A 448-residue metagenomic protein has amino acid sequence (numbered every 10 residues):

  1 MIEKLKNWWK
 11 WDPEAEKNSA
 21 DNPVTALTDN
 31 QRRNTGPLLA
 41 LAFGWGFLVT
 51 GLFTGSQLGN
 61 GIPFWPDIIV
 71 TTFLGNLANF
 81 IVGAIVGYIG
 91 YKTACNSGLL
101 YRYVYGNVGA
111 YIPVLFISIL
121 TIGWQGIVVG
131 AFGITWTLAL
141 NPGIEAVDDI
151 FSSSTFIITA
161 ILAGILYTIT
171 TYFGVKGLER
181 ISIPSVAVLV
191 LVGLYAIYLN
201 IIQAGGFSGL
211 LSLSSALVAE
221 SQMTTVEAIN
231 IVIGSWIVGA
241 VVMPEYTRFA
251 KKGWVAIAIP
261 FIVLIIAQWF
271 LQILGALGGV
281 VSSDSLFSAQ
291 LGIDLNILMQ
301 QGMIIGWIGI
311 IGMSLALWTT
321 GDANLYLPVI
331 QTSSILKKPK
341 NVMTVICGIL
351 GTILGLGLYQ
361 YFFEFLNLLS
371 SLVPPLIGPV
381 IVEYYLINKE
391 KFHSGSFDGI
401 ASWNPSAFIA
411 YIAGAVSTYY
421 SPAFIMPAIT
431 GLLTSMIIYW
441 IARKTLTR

Functional and structural regions predicted by a protein language model:
M1-P66, A216-I229, R248-G253, T445-R448: Membrane-interface "cap" regions at the ends of multi-pass membrane proteins
T35-L52, L199-A204, S214-G278, Q301-D322 (+1 more regions): Hydrophobic, membrane-embedded alpha-helices of multi-pass small-molecule transporters
L41-W45, V114-L115, P142-F173, A187-A196 (+4 more regions): Transmembrane alpha-helical segments of multi-pass small-molecule transport proteins
L48-G51, L74-V82, I117-V128, V188-N200 (+3 more regions): Selective recognition of specific alpha-helical transmembrane segments in multi-pass small-molecule
G59-I62, G87-Y88, V104, I112 (+7 more regions): Membrane-water interface regions at transmembrane-helix termini and the short interhelical loops of multi-pass membrane
V129, I134-L138, V188-S214, A228 (+3 more regions): Hydrophobic alpha-helical segments and their helix-loop junctions in multi-pass secondary transporters
I158-N200, P260-L264, F365-G378, I429-I437: Membrane-interface loop-to-helix entry segments
G378-R448: C-terminal membrane-solvent junction of multi-pass transporters and transport-like membrane proteins
